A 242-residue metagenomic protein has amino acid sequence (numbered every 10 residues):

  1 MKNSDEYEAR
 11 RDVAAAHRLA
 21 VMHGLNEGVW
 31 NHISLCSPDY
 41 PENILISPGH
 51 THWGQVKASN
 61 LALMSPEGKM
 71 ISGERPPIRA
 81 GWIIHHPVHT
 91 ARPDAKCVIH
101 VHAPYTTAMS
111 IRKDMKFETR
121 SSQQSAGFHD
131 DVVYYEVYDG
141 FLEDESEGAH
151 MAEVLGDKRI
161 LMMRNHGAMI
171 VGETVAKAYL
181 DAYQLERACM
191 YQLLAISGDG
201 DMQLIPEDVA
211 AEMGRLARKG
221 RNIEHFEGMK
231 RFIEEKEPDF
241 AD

Functional and structural regions predicted by a protein language model:
M1-D242: Glycine-rich flexible loops
